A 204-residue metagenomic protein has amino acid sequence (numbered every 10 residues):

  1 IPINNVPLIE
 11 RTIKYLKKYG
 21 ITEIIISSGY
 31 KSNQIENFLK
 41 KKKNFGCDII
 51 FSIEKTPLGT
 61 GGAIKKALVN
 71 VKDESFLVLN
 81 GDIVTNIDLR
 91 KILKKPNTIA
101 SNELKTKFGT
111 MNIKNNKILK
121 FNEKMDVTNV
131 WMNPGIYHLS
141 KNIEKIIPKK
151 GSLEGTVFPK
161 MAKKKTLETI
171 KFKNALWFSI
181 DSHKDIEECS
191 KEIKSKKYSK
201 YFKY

Functional and structural regions predicted by a protein language model:
I1-N33: N-terminal glycine-rich phosphate-binding loop and ensuing alpha1 helix
L8-R11, A63-K66, V157: Well-ordered alpha-helical segments embedded in enzymatic catalytic cores
G29, S52-E54, A100, F121 (+1 more regions): Conserved beta-strand termini and adjacent loop/short-helix elements that scaffold enzyme active sites in alpha/beta
S32-E36, G155: Short, surface-exposed alpha-helical segments at coil->helix boundaries
E36-N115: Conserved beta-loop-beta/alpha segment of the NTase-like Rossmann-fold superfamily that binds/positions NTPs
L77, V84, R90-L93, K105 (+1 more regions): Catalytic-core segments of class I nucleotidyltransferases/pyrophosphorylases that form NMP-activated intermediates
